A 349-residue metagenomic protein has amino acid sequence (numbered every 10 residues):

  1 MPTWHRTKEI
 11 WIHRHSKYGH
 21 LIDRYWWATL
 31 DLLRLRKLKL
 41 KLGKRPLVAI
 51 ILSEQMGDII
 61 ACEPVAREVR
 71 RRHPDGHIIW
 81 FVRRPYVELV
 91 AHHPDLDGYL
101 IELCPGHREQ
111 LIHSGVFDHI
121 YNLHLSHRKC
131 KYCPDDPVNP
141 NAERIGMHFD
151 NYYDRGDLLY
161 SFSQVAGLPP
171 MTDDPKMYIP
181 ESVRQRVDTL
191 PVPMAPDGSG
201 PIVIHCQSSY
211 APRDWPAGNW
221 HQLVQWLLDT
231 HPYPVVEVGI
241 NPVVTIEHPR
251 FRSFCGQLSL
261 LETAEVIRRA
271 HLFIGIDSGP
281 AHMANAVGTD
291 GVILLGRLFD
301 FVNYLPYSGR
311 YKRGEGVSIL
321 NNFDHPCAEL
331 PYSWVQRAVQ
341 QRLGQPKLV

Functional and structural regions predicted by a protein language model:
M1-V349: Catalytic machinery of carbohydrate-active enzymes, primarily nucleotide-sugar-dependent glycosyltransferases
